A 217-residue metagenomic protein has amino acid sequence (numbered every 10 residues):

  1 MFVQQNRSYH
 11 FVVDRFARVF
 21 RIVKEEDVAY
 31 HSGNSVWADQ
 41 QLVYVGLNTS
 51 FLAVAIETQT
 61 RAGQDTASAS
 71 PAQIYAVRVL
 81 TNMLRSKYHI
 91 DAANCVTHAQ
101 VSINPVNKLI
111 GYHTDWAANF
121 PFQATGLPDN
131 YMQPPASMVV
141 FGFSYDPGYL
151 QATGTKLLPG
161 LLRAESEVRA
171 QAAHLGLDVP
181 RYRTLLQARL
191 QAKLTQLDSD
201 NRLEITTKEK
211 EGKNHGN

Functional and structural regions predicted by a protein language model:
M1-H89: Active-site-adjacent loop/helix surface patches within enzyme catalytic domains that shape the substrate-binding cleft
Q59-N217: Basic/polar, cationic surfaces and motifs that engage anionic cell-wall and phosphate/carboxylate ligands
